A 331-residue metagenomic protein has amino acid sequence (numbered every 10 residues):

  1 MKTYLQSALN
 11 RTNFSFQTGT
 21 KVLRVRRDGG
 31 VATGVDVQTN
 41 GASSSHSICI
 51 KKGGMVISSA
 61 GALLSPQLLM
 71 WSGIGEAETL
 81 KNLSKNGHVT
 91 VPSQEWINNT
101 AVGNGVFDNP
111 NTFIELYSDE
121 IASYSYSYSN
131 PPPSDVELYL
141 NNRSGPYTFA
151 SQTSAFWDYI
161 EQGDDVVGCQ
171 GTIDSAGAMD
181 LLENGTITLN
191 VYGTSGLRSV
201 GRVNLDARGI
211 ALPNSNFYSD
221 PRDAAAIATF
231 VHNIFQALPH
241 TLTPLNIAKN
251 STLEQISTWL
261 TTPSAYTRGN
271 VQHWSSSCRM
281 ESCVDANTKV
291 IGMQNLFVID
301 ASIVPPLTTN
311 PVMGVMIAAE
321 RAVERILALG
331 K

Functional and structural regions predicted by a protein language model:
M1-A32: Conserved redox-cofactor binding core of oxidoreductases
N10-N13, N82, N98, N142 (+2 more regions): N-linked glycosylation sites
T12-S15, V31, K52-M55, M293-L296: Loop/turn elements at helix/coil->beta-strand transitions in domains of secreted/extracellular proteins
F16, G34, V56-S59, M70 (+4 more regions): Structural recognition of the beta-strand scaffold that forms the well-ordered cores of secreted hydrolase catalytic
V25, D36-S144: Glycine-rich loop(s) and the adjacent beta-strand/alpha-helix scaffold that form part
G30-A32, A101, F107-N111, Y117-S118 (+3 more regions): Short, solvent-exposed loop/turn segments at the edges of secondary structure
S144-K331: FAD-dependent oxidoreductase catalytic-site/capping-region signature
